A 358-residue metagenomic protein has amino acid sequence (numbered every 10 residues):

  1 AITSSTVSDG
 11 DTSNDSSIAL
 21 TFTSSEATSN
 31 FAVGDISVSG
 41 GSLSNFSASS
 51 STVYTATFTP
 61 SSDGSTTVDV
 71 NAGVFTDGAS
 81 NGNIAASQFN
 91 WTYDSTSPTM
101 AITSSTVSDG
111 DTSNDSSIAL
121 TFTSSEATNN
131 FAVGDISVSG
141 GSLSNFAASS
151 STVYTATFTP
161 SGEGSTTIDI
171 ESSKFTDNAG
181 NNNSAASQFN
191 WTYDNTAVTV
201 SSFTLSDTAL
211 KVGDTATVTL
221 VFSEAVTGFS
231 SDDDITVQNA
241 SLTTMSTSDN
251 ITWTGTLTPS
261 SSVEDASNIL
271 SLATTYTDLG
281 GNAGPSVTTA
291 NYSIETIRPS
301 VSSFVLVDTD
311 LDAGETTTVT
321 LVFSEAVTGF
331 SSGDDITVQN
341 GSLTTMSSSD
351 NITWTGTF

Functional and structural regions predicted by a protein language model:
A1-F358: Non-catalytic beta-sheet/beta-sandwich ligand-binding modules that flank or precede catalytic cores
